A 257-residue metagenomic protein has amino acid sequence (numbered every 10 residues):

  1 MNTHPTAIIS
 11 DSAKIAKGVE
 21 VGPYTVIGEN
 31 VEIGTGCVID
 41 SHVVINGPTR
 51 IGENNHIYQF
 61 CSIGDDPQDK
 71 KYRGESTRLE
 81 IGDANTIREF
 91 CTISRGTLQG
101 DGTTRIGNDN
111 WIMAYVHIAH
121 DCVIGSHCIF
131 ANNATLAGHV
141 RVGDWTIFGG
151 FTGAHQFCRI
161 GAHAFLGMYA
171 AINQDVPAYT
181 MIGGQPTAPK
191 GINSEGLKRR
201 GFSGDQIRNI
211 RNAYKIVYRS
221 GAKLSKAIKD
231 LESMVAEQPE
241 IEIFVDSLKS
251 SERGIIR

Functional and structural regions predicted by a protein language model:
M1-T6, D11-S12, K17, N54 (+6 more regions): Terminal amphipathic alpha-helical/low-complexity segments used for targeting or macromolecular assembly
N2-A188: Structural signal for interior beta-strand "rungs" in well-ordered beta-sheet cores of soluble enzyme domains
